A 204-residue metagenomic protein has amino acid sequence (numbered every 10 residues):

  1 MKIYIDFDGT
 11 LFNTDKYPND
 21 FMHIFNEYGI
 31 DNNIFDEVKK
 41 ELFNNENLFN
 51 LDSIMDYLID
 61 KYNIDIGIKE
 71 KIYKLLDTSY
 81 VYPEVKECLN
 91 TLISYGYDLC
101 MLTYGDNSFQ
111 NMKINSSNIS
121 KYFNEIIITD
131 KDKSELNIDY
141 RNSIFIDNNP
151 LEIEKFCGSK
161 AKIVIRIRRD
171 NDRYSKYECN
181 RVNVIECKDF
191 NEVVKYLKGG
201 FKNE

Functional and structural regions predicted by a protein language model:
M1-V38: Active-site neighborhood of HAD-like aspartate-dependent phosphohydrolases
Y17, Y28-N33, K40-K74: A metal-dependent, Asp-based hydrolase signature
Y73-C100: Short, acidic loop-to-helix structural element flanking the phosphoryl-transfer center in phosphate-processing enzymes
I93, D98, N142, K162-I163: Residues at the starts of beta-strands that form the adenosine-phosphate
C100, D106-I144, N149-G158: Substrate-recognition "cap/lid" segment bordering the active-site pocket of phosphatases
E125-D130, V184-E192: Short acidic-hydrophobic, aromatic-tinged amphipathic segments that line or gate anion-handling sites
E135-D139, E192-F201: Short amphipathic alpha-helix with an adjacent loop that forms part of the alpha/beta core around
I146-I185: Acidic, Mg2+-coordinating phosphoryl-transfer loop and its flanking beta/alpha structural elements, shared across
